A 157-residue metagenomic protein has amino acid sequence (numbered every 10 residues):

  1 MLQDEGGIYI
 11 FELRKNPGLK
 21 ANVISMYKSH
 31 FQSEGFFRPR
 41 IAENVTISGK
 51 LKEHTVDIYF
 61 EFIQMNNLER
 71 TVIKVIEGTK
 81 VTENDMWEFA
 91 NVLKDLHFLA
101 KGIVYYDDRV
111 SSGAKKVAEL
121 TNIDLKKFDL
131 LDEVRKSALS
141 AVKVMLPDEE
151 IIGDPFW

Functional and structural regions predicted by a protein language model:
M1-W157: Mixed-charge (Asp/Glu-Lys/Arg
